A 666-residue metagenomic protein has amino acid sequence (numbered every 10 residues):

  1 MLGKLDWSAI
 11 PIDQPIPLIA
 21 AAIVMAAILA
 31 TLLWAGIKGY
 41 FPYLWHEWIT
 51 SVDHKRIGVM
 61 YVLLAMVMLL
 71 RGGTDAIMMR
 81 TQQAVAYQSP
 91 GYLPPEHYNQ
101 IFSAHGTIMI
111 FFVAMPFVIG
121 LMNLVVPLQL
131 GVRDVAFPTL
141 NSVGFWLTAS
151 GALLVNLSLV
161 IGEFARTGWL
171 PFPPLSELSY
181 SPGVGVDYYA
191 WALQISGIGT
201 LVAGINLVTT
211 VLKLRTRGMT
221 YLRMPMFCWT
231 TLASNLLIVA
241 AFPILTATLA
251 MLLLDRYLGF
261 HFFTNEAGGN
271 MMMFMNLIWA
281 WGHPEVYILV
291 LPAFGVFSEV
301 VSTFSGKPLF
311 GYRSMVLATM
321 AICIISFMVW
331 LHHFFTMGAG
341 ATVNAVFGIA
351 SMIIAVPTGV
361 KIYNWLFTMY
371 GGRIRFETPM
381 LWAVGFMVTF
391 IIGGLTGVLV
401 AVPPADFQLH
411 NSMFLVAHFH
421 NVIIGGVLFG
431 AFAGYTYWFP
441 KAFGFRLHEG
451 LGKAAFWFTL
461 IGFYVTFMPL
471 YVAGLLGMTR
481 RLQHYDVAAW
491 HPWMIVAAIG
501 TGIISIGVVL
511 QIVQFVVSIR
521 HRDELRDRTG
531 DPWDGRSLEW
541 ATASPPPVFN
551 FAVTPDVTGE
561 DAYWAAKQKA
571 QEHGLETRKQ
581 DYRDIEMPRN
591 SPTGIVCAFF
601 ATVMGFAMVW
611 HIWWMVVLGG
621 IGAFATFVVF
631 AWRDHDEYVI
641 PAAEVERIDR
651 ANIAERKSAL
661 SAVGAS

Functional and structural regions predicted by a protein language model:
M1-S666: Membrane-embedded and interfacial regions of multi-pass energy-transducing membrane proteins
